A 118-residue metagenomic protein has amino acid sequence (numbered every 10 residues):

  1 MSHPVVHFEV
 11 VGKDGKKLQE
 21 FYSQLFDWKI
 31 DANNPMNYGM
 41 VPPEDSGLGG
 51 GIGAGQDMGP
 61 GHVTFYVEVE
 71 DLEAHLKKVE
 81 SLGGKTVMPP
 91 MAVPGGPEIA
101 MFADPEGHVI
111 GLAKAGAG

Functional and structural regions predicted by a protein language model:
M1-Q19, S46-G47, H62-F65, K114-G118: N-terminal beta-strand motif that seeds the catalytic metal site of vicinal oxygen chelate
V5-K13, Q56-E80, E98-A103: Vicinal oxygen chelate
H7, M40, G51, P89 (+1 more regions): Conserved beta-strand positions that form and line the central face of beta-propeller blades
V10, L76-K77, L82-G118: Vicinal oxygen chelate
Y22: Catalytic core of tubulin tyrosine ligase-like
L25-I30, G83-K85: Conserved acetyl-CoA-binding loop of GNAT-fold acetyltransferases
D27-G61, V109-K114: Conserved short beta-strand elements that form part of the metal-binding/catalytic scaffold of enzyme active sites
